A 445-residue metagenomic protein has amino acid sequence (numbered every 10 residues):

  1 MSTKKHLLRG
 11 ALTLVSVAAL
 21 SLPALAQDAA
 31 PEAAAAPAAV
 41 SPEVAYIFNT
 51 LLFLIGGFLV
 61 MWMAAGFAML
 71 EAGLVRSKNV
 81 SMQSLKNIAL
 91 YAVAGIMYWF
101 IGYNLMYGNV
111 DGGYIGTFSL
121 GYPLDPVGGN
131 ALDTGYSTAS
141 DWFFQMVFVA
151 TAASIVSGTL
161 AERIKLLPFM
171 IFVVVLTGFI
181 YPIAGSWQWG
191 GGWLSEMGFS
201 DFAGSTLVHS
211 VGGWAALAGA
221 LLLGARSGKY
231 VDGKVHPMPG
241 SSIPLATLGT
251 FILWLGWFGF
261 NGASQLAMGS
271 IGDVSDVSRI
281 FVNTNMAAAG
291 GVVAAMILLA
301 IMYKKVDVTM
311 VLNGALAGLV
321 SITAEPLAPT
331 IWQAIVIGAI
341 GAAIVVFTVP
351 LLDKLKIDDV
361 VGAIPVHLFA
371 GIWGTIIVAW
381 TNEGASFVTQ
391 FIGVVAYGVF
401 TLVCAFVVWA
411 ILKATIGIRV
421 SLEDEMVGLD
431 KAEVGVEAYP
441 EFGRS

Functional and structural regions predicted by a protein language model:
S2-S445: Hydrophobic alpha-helical transmembrane bundles of multi-pass membrane proteins
